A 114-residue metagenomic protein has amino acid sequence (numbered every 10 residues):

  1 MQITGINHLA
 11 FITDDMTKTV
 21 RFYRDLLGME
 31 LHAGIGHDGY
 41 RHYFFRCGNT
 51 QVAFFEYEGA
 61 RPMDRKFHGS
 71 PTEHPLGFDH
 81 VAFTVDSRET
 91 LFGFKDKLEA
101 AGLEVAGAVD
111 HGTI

Functional and structural regions predicted by a protein language model:
M1-I6, I12-H32, C47-V105: Glyoxalase I/VOC metalloenzyme domain signal
H32-G36, G107-D110: Short beta-strand-to-loop elements that line the ligand-binding cleft of bilobed periplasmic-binding protein-like
H37-R41, H111-I114: Short acidic/glycine-enriched loop/turn segments that link adjacent beta-strands
Y43-F45: Short acidic-hydrophobic surface loop/beta-edge motif
G102-I114: Well-ordered, non-transmembrane segments within structured domains
